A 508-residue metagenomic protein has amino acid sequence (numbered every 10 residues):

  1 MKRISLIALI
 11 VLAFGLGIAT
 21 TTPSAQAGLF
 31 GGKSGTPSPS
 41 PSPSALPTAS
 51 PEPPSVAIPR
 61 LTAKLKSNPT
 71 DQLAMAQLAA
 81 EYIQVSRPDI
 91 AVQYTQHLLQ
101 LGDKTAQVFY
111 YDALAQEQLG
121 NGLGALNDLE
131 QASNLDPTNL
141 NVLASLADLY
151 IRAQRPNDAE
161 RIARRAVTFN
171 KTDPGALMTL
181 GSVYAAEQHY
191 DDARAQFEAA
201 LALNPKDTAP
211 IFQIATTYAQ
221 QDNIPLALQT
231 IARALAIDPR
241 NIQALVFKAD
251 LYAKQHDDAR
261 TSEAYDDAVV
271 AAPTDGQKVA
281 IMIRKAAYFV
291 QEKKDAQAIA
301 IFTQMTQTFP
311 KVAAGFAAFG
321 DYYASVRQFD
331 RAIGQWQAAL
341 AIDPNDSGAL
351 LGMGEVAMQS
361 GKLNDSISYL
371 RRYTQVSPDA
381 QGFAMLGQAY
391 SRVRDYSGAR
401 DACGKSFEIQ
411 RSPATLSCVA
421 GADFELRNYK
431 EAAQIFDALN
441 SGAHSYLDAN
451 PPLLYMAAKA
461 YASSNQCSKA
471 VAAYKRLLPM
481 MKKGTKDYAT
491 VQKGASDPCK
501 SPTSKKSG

Functional and structural regions predicted by a protein language model:
G17-Q96, Q100-L101, Q107, Q118 (+2 more regions): N-terminal leader/linker segments that initiate helical-solenoid repeat arrays
S67, Q100-G102, L135, F169 (+9 more regions): Structural marker of alpha-solenoid helical repeat scaffolds
Q72-L73, T105-Q107, L140-N141, P174-G175 (+10 more regions): Helix-start (N-cap) detector for alpha-helical repeat units in TPR-like alpha-solenoids, especially tetratricopeptide
Q77, Y111, S145, T179-S182 (+10 more regions): Canonical tetratricopeptide repeat
A80, L114, D148, S182 (+8 more regions): Residue-level recognition of tetratricopeptide repeat
Q84-V85, Q118-L119, R152-A153, A186-E187 (+10 more regions): Register position in tetratricopeptide repeats
